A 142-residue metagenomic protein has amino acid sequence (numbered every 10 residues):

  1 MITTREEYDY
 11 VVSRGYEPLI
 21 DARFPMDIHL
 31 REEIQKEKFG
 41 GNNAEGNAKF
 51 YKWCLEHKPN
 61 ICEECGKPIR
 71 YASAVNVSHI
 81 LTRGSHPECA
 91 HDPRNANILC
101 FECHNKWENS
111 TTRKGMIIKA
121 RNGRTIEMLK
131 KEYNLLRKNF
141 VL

Functional and structural regions predicted by a protein language model:
I2, E7, L19-E64, E88-A90: Short, charged surface segments at domain edges that flank catalytic/cofactor-binding sites
E7-Y10, R14, W53, E132: Charge-rich, solvent-exposed alpha-helical interaction surfaces
V12-S13, E17-A22, Y71: Short, basic interhelical loop/turn and adjoining N-cap of the next helix at nucleic-acid- or acidic-partner-contacting
E64-A96: Histidine-centered nuclease catalytic patch
S73-L81, T111-A120: Short cysteine/histidine-rich zinc-coordinating motifs and their immediately flanking basic loops
H86, D92, S110, L129-Y133: Short, solvent-exposed helix-helix connector turns and helix-capping sites enriched in acidic/polar residues
A96-K119: Short Cys/His-centered divalent metal-binding micro-motifs
I118-L142: Charged phosphate-binding loop/patch that engages nucleotide di/tri-phosphates or the phosphate backbone of nucleic
